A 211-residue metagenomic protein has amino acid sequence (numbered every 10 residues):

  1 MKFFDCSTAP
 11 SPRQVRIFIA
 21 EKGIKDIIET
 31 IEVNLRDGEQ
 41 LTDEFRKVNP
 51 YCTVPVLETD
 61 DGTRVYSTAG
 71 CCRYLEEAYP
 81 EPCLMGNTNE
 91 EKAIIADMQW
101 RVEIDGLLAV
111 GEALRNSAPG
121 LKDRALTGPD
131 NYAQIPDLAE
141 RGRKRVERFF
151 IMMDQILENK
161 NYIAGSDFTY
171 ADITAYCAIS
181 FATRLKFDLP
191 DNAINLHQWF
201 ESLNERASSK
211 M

Functional and structural regions predicted by a protein language model:
M1-A133: GST-like domain detector, emphasizing the conserved glutathione-binding G-site in the N-terminal thioredoxin-like
K2-F3, E29, P136-D137, K186-F187 (+1 more regions): Short, contiguous strand/loop micro-motifs
K22, R206-A207: Acidic-histidine catalytic/liganding microenvironments
F45, L203, S209: An amphipathic, aromatic/His-enriched active-site/gating alpha helix that lines ligand/cofactor pockets
P55-E58, I163, K210: Short beta-strand(s) of the beta-wing in winged-helix/HTH DNA-binding folds
D105-S202: GST-like fold's C-terminal all-alpha helical module
